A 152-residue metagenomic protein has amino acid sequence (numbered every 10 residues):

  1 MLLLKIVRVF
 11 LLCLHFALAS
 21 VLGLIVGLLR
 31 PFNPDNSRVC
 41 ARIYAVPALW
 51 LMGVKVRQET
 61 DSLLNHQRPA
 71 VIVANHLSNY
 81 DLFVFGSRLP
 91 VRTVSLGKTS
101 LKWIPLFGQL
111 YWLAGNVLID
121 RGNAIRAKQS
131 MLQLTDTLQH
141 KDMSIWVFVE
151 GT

Functional and structural regions predicted by a protein language model:
M1-R57, Q109-A114: A transmembrane-helix-recognition feature enriched in membrane-embedded lipid enzymes and envelope glyco-/phospholipid
L51, K55-T152: Soluble catalytic domains of membrane acyltransferases
